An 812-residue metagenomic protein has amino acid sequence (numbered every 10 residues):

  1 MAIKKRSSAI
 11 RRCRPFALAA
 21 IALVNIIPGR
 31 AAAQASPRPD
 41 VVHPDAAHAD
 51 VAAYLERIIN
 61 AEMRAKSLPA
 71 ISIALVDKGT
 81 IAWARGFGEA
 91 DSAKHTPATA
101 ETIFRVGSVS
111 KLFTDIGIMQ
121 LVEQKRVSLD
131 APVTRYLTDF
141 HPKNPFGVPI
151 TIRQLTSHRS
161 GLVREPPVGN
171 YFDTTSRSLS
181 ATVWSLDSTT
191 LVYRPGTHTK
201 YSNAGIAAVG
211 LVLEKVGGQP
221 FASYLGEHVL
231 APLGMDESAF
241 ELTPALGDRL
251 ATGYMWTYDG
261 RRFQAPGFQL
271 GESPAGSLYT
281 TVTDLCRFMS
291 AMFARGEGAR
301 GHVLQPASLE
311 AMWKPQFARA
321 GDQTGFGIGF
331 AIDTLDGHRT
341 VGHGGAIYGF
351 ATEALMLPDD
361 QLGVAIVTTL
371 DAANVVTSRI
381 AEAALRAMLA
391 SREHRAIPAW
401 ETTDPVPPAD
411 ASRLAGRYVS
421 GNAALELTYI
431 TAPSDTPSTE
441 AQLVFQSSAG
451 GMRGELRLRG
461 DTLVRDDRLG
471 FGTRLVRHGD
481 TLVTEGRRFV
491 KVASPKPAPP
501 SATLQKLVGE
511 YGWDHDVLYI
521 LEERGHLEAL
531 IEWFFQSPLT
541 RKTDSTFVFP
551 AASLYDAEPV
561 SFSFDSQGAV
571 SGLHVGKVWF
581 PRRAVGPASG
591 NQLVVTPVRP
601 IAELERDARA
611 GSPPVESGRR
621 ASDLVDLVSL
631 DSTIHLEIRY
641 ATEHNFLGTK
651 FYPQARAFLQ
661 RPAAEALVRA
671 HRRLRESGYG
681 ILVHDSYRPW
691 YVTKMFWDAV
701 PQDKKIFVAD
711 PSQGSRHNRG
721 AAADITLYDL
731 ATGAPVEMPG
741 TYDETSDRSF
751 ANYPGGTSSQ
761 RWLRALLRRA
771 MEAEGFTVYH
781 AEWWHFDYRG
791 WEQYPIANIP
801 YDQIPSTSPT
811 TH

Functional and structural regions predicted by a protein language model:
M1-R12: N-terminal secretory signal peptides that target proteins for export/translocation
A17-I26: Bacterial N-terminal signal peptides
Q34-A84, E214-Q219, S223-E227, F263-D514 (+3 more regions): Catalytic loop of the DD-peptidase/beta-lactamase superfamily, centered on the K-T-G motif and neighboring
M63-T96, L129, F172-T174, L233-D236 (+3 more regions): A short, well-structured edge-of-sheet supersecondary motif
A70-I73, P145, F240, A299-G301 (+2 more regions): Surface-exposed patches in mature extracellular/periplasmic domains of secreted proteins
V76-K78, T134-F140, G680-A699, R789: Acidic helix-start/capping segments at beta-turn-to-alpha-helix junctions
E89-N203, G210, G217-S223, E227 (+1 more regions): Active-site-proximal loop and beta-strand segments within enzyme catalytic domains
G590-H684, A699-A781, G790-H812: Extracytoplasmic cell-surface/polysaccharide-interacting catalytic and binding patches
